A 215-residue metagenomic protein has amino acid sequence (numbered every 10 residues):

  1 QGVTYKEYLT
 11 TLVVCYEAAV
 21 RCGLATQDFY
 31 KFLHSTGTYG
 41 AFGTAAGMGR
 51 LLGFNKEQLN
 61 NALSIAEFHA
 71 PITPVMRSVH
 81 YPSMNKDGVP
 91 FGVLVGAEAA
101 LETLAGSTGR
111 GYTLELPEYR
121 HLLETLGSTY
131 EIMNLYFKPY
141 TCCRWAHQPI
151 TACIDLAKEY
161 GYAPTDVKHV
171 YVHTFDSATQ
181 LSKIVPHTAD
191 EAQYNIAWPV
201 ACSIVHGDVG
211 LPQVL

Functional and structural regions predicted by a protein language model:
Q1-Y136, D176: N-terminal core-entry segment
Y81-L94, L101-L215: Terminal-appendage/accessory-domain detector
